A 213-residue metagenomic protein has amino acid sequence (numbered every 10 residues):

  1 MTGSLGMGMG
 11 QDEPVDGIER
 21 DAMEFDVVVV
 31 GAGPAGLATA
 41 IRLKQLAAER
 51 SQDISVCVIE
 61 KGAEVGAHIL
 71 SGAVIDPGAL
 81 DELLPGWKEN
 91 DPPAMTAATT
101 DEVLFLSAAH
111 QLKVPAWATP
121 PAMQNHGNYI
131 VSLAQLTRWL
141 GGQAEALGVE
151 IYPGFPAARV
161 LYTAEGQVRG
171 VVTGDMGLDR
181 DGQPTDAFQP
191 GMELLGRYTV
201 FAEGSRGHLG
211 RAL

Functional and structural regions predicted by a protein language model:
M1-V28, R42-C57, L178: Extreme N-terminal leader/targeting segments of oxidoreductases
V27, S55-A63, G196-F201: Extended hydrophobic secondary-structure segments that form protein cores and membrane-embedded regions
A32-G33, L133: Glycine-rich Rossmann-fold phosphate-binding loop(s) that bind the pyrophosphate of adenine dinucleotide cofactors
G36: N-terminal Rossmann-fold NAD(P) dinucleotide-binding loop
Q52, A134, R138-W139, Q143-L213: Predominantly flavin-linked oxidoreductase catalytic cores and closely associated redox partners
D53-H110: N-terminal FAD cofactor-binding segment of flavoenzymes
V65, P93, A97-H110, G127-I130 (+3 more regions): Rossmann-like flavin
L112-L133, G142, G170: Helix-loop-beta segment of a Rossmann-like dinucleotide-binding subdomain
